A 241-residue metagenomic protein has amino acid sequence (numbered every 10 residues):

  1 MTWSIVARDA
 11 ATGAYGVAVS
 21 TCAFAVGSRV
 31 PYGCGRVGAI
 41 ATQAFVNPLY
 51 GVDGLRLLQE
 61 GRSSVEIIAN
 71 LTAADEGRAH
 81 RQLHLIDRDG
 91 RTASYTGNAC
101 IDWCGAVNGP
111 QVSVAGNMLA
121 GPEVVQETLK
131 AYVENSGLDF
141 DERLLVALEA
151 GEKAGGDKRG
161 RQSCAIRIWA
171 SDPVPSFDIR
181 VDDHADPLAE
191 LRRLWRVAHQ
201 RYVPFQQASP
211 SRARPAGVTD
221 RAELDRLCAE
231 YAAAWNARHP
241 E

Functional and structural regions predicted by a protein language model:
M1-E241: N-terminal nucleophile
